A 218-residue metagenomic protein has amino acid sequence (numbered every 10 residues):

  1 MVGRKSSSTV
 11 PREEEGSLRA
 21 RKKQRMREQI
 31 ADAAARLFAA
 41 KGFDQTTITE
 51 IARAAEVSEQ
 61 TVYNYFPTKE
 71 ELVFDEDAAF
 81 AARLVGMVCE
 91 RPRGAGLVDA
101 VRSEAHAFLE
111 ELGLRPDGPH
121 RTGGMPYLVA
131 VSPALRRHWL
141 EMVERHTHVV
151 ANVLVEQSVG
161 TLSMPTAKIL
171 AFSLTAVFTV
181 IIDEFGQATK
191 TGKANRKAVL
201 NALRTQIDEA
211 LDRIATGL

Functional and structural regions predicted by a protein language model:
M1-E13, N152, D183-L218: C-terminal peripheral helix-coil segments that are non-catalytic and often amphipathic
M1-K41, Q45-V57, F74: Basic, helix-initiating cap at the start of DNA-binding domains
R25, E71-F80, M142-H146: Alpha-helical DNA-contacting segments of helix-turn-helix folds
V57-F66: Short hydrophobic/aromatic patch on the recognition helix
F80, L84, F108-L112, V150 (+2 more regions): Hydrophobic recognition helices of helix-based DNA-binding modules
A82-M125: Hydrophobic alpha-helical connector segments
E144-L170, A188-T191: Hydrophobic alpha-helical bundle segments that form small-molecule/ligand-binding pockets
A151, A167-A171, T175, T179 (+1 more regions): Short, well-structured alpha-helical segments
